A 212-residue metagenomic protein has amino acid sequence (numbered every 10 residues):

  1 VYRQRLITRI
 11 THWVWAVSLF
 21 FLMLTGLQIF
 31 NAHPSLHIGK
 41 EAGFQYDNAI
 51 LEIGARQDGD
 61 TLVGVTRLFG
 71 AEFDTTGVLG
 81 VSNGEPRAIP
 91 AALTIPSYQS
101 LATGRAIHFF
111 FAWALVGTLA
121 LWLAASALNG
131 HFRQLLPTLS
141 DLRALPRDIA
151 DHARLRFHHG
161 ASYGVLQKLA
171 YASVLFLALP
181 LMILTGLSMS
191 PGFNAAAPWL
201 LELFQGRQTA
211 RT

Functional and structural regions predicted by a protein language model:
V1-T212: Membrane-embedded alpha-helical bundles that constitute the cytochrome b-like, heme-associated redox core of multi-pass
